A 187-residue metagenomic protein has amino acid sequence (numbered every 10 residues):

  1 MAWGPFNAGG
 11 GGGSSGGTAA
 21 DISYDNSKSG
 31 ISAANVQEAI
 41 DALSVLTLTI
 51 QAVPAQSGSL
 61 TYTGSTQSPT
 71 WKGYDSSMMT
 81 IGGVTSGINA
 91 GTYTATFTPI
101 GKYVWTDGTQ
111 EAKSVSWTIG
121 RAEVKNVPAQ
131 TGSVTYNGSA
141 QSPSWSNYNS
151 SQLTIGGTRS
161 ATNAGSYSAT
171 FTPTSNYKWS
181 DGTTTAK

Functional and structural regions predicted by a protein language model:
M1-V45: Short, low-complexity N-terminal tether/leader segments at secretion or assembly junctions of large, surface-exposed
L46-K187: Solvent-exposed beta-strand/loop surfaces, strongest in extracytoplasmic domains of secreted and cell-surface proteins
